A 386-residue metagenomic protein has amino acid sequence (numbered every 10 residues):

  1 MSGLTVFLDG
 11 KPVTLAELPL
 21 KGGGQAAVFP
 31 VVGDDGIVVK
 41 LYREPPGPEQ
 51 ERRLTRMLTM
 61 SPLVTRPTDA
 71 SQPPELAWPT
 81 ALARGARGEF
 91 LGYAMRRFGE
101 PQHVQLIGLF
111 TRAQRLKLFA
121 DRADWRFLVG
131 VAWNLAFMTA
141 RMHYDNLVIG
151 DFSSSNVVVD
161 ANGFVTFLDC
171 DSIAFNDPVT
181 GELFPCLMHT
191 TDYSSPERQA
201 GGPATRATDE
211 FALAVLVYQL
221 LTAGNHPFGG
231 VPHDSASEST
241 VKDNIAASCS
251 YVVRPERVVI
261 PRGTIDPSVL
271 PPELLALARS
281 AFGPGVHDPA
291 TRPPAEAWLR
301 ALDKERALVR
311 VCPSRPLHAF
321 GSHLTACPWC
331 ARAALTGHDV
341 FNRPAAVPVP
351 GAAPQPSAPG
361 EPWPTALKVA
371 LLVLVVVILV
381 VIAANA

Functional and structural regions predicted by a protein language model:
S2-E51, S71-E75, G85: ATP-binding glycine-rich phosphate-binding loop
P74-V131: Conserved structural core of kinase catalytic domains
G130, T139, H143-D160: Catalytic-loop of the protein kinase fold
N156-D171: Conserved protein kinase catalytic/activation segment
G181-R198: Conserved activation segment of eukaryotic-like protein kinases, specifically the C-terminal portion of the activation
D209: Conserved catalytic-loop aspartate of Hanks-type protein kinases
V217-L275: Conserved C-lobe activation region of Hanks-type protein kinase-like domains
S314-G321, T325-A386: C-terminal or otherwise distal, non-catalytic regulatory regions appended to signaling enzyme catalytic cores
